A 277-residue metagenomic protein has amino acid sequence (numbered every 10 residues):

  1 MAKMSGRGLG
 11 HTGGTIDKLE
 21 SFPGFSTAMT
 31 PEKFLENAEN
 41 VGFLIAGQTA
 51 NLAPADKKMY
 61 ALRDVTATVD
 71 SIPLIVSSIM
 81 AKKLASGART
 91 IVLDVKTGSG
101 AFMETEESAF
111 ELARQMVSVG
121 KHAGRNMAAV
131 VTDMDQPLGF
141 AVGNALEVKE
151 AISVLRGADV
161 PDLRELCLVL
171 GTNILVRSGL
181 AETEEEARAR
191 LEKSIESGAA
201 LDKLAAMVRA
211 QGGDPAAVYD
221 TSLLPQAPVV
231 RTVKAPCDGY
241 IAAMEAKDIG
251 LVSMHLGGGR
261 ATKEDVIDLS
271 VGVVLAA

Functional and structural regions predicted by a protein language model:
M1-L9: Active-site cofactor/substrate anionic-group-binding motifs, chiefly glycine- and Lys/Arg-rich phosphate-binding loops
M4, A38, A46-T49, I79 (+2 more regions): Short beta-strand segments
G8-T12, F34-E36, L52-A53, S99-G100 (+1 more regions): Short gly/pro/ser/thr-enriched loop/turn and capping motifs at secondary-structure boundaries
T12-S21, A55-R63, D94-G98: Acidic/polar active-site rim loop that often engages polyanionic ligands
T15-S26, L62-T68, S108-L112: A glycine- and small-aliphatic-rich helix-loop capping segment at beta-alpha/alpha-beta transitions that lines
K18-L44, R114-G120, G124: A glycine-rich helix N-cap at a beta->alpha junction
N40-S86: Phosphate/diphosphate-binding glycine-rich loops and adjacent basic-rich segments that engage nucleotide
T68-S71, I75, A85, R89-A277: Well-ordered secondary-structure scaffolds
